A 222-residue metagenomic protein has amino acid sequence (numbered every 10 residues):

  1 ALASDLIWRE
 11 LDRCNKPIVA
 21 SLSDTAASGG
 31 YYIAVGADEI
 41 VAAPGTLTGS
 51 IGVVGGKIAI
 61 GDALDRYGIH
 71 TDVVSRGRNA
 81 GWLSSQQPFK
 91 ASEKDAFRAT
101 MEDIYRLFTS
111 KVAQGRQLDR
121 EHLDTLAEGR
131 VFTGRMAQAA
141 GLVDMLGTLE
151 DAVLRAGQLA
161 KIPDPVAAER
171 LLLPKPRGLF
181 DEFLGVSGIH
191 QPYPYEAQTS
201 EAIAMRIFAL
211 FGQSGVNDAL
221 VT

Functional and structural regions predicted by a protein language model:
A1, T25-S28, I51, E128-G129 (+2 more regions): Acidic/histidine-enriched alpha-helical segments
A1-A63: Cleft-lining beta-strand/loop regions that shape enzyme active-site pockets
A1-L6, M136-A139, E182-S187: Short glycine/threonine-rich loop-to-helix capping motif typified by GTGT followed within a few residues by an Asp-Pro
R9-D12, E39-I40, A59-D62, H70-D72 (+2 more regions): Short, low-complexity, polar/charged sequence segments that are solvent-exposed and flexible
R13-I18, A43-L47, D65-G68, R78-A80 (+3 more regions): Glycine-rich loops and low-complexity Gly/Arg-rich segments that provide flexible linkers or classic glycine-based
V19-S23, V35-G36, A42-G45, V54-G56 (+5 more regions): Generic beta-strand/beta-sheet core signal
G61, D65-A167: Charged, glycine-interspersed solvent-exposed loop segments at helix/strand-loop junctions that cap or gate access
T71, S75-R78, W82-S85, R106 (+1 more regions): Intrinsically disordered, low-complexity segments enriched in small/flexible residues
